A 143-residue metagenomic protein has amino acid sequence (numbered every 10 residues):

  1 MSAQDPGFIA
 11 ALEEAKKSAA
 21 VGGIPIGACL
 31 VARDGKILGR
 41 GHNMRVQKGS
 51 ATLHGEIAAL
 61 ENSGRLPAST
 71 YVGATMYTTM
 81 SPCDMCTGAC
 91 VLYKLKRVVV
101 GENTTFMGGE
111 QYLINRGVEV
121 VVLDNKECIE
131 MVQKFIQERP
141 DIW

Functional and structural regions predicted by a protein language model:
M1-S18, V72, P82, G88-W143: Zinc-dependent deaminase
I26-G35: Short beta-strand scaffold segments in enzyme catalytic cores
Q47-A58: A short, polar/charged loop-to-alpha-helix boundary motif
P67-A74: Short helix-loop-beta connector
T79: Metallo-beta-lactamase
